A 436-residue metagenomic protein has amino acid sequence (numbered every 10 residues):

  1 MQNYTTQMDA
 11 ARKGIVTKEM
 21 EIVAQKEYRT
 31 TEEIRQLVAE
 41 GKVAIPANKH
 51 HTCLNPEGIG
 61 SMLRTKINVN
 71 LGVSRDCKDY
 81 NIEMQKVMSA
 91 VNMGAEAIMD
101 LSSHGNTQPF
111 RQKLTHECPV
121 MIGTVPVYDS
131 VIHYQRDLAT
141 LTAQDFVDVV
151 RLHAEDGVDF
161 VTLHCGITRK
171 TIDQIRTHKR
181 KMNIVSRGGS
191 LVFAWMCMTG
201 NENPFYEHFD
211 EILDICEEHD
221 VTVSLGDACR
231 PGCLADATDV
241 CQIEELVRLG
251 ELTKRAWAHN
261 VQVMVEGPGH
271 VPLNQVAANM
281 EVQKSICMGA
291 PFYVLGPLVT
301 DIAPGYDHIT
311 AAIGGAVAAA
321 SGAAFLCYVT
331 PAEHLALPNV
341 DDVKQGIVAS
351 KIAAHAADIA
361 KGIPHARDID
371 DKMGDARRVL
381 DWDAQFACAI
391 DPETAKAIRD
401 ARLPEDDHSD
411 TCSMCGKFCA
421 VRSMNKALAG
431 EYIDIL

Functional and structural regions predicted by a protein language model:
N3-T300, Y306, A312-F325: Alpha/beta enzyme core
D173-C197, P231, A235-A237, L337-L436: Catalytic or ion-coupling anion/metal-binding cores of large enzyme and transporter domains
I302-A311, V317-I363: C-terminal catalytic subdomain
